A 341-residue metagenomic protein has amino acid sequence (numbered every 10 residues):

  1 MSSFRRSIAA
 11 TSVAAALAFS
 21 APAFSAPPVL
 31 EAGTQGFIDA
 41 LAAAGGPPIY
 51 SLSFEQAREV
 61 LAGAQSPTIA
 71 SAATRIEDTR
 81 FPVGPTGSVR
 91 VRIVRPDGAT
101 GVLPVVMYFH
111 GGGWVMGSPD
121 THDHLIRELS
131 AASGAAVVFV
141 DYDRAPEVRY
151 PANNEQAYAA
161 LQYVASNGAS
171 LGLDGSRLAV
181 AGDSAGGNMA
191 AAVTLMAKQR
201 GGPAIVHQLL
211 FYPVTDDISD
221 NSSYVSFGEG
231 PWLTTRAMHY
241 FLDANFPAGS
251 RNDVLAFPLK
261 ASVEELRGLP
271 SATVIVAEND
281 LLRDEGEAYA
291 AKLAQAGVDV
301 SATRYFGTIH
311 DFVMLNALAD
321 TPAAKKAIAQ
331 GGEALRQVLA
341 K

Functional and structural regions predicted by a protein language model:
M1-T11: Bacterial N-terminal signal peptides that target proteins for export
A18-A21: N-terminal signal peptide c-region/cleavage motif recognized by signal peptidases
A26-K341: Alpha/beta-hydrolase superfamily serine-hydrolase fold, recognizing
